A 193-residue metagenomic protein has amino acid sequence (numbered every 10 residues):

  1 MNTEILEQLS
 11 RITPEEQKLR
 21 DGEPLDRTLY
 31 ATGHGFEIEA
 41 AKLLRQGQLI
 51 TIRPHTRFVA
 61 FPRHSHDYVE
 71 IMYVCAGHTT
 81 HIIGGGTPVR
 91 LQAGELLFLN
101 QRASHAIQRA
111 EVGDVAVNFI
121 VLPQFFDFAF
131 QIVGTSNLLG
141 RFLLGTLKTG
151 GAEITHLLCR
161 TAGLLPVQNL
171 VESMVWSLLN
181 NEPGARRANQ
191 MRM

Functional and structural regions predicted by a protein language model:
N2-T28, I38-L49, Q108-N180: A hydrophobic/aromatic-rich effector-binding and dimerization subdomain of bacterial HTH-type transcriptional regulators
G33-G35: Structural microenvironment flanking redox-active thiols in thiol-disulfide oxidoreductases
R45-L147, N180-R187: N-terminal regulatory/effector-sensing and dimerization cores that precede helix-turn-helix DNA-binding domains
